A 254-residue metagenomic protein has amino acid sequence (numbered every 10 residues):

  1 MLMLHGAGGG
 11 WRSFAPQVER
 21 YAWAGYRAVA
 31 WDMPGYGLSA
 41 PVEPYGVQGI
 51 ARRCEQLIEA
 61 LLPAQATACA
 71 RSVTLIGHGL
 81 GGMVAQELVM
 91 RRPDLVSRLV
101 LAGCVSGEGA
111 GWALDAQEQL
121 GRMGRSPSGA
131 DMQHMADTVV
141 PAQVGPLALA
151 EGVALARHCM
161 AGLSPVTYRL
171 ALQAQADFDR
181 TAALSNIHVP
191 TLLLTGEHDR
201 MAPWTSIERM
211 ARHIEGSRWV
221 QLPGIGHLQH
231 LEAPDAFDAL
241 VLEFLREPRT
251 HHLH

Functional and structural regions predicted by a protein language model:
M1-A40: Conserved HGGG/HGGXW glycine-rich cap/lid loop of the alpha/beta-hydrolase fold
G49-R71: Conserved acidic catalytic loop of the alpha/beta-hydrolase fold
G77, G81, A85: Gly/Ala-rich beta-loop-alpha elbow adjacent to hydrolase catalytic centers
Q86, M90-R91, V96-S128: Flexible "cap/lid" loop of the alpha/beta hydrolase fold
A110-D115, G129-S185: Conserved alpha/beta-hydrolase catalytic His-Asp/Glu region
I187, L193-T195, D199: Short beta-strand/loop motif that positions the catalytic acidic residue of the alpha/beta-hydrolase fold
A211-L228: Catalytic histidine neighborhood in serine/cysteine hydrolases with alpha/beta-hydrolase-type architecture
I225-D238: Catalytic histidine-centered segment of alpha/beta-hydrolase-like enzymes
